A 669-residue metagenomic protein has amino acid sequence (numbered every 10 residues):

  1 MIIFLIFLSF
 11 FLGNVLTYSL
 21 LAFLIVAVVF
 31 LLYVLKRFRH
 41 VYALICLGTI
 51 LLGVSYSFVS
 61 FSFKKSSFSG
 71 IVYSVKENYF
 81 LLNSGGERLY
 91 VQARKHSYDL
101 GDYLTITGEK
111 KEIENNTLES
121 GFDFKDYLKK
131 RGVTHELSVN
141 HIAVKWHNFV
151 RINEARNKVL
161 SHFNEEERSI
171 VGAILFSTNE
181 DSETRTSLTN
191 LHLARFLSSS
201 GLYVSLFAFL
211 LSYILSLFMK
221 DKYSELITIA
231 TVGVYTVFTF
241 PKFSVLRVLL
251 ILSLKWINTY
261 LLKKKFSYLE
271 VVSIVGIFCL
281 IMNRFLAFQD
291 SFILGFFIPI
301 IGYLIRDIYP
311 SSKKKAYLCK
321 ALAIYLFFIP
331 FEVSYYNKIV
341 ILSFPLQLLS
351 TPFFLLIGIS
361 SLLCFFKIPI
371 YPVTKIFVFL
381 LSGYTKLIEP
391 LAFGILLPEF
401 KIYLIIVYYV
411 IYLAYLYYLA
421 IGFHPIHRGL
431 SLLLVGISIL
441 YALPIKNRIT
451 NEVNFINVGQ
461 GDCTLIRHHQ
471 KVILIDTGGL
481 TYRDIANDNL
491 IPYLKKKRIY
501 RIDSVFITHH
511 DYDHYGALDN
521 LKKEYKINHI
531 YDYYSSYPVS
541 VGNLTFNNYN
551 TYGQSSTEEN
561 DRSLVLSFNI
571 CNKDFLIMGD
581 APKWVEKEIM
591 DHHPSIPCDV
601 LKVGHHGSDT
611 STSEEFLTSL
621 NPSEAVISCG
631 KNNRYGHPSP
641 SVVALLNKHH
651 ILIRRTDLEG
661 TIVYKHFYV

Functional and structural regions predicted by a protein language model:
M1-L12, A230, L254, N258 (+6 more regions): Hydrophobic alpha-helical segments
L5, N14-F23, A27-L47, L137 (+6 more regions): Hydrophobic alpha-helical transmembrane segments in multi-pass membrane proteins
G48-R195, N487-D488, P492-K497, R501 (+4 more regions): Membrane-interface helix/helix-cap signal primarily in integral membrane proteins
K95-T107, S120, N140, H147 (+4 more regions): Non-globular, low-confidence helical/coil segments that flank catalytic cores
G132-I251, W256-I257, S504, F546 (+4 more regions): Aromatic-rich juxtamembrane segments at the membrane interface
R151-K158, H162, F344, L348-T351 (+3 more regions): Low-complexity, intrinsically disordered, cysteine-poor segments enriched in small/polar and charged residues
I152-N153, S291, F328, L494 (+1 more regions): Residue-level signal for inorganic ion chemistry
